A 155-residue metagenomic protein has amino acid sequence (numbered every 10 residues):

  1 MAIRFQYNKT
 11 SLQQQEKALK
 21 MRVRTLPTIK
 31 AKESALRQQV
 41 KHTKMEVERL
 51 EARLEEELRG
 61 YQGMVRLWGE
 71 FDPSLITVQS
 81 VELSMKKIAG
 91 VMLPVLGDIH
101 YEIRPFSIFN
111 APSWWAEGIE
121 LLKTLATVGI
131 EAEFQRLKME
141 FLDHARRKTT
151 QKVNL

Functional and structural regions predicted by a protein language model:
M1-L155: Charge-rich amphipathic alpha-helical interaction elements
